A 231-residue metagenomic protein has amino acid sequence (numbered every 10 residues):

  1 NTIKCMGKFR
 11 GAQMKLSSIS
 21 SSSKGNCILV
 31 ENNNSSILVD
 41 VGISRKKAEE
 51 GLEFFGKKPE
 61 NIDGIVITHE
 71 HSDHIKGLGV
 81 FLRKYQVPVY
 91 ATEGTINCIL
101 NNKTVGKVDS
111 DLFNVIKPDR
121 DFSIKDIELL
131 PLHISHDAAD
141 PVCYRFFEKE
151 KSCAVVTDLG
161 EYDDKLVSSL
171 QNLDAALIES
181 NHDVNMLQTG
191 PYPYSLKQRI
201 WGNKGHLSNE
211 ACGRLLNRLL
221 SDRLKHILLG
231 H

Functional and structural regions predicted by a protein language model:
G7-F55, V142-D158, A175: Conserved beta-strand hairpin/beta-sheet module of binuclear metal-dependent hydrolase folds, prominently
S17-C27, T68-L78, L129-P131: Structured catalytic core of nucleotide-sugar glycosyltransferases
S35, Y85-P88, S221-K225: A short helix->loop->beta-strand "cap" motif at the edges of active sites that frequently abuts
V39-G42, D63-E70, Y90-E93, A154-T157 (+2 more regions): Active-site neighborhood of phospho(di)ester-bond hydrolases with catalytic His/Asp-centered motifs
R45-T92: Active-site metal-binding motif and surrounding structural segment of the metallo-beta-lactamase
E93-C143, F147-E150: Metallo-beta-lactamase
R120, D126-P131, S135-H136, E148-C153 (+2 more regions): Conserved catalytic scaffold of divalent metal-dependent phosphoesterases
D164-G230: Cap/insert and terminal regions of metallo-dependent hydrolase folds
